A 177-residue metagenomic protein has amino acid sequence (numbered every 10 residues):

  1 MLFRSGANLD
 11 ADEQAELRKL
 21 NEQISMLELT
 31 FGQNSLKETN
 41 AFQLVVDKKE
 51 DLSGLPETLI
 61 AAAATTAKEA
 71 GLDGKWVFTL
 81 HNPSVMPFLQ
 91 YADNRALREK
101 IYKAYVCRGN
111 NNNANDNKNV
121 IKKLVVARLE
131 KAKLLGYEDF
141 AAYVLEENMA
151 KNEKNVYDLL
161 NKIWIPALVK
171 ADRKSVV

Functional and structural regions predicted by a protein language model:
M1-K151, P166-A171: His/Asp/Glu-rich acidic catalytic environments and adjacent acidic regulatory segments
L2, V176-V177: Conserved small/polar residues in nucleotide/adenosyl-binding loops
Y143, K154-Y157, N161: Helical catalytic core of nucleic-acid polymerases
D158-S175: Helix-rich, well-folded core regions that mediate interactions or catalysis
